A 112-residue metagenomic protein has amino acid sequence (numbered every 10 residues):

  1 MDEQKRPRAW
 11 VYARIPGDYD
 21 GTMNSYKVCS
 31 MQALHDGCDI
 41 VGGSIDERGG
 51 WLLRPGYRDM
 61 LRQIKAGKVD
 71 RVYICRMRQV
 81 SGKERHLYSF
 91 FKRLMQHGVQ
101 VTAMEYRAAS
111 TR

Functional and structural regions predicted by a protein language model:
M1-R112: Short, structured surface patches at the beginning of a domain
